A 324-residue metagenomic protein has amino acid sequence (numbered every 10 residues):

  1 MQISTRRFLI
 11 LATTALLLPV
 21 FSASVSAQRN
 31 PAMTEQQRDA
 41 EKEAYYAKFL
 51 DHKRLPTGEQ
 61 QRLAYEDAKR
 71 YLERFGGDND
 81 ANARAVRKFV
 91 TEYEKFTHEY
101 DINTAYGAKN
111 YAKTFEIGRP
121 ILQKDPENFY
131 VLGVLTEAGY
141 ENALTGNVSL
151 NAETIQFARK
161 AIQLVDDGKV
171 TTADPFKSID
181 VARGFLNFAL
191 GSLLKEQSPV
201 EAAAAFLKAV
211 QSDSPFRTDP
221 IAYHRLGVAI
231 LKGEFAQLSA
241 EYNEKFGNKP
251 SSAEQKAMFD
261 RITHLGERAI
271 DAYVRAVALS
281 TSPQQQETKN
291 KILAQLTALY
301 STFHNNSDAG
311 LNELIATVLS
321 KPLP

Functional and structural regions predicted by a protein language model:
I10-V20: Bacterial N-terminal signal peptides
F21-A108: N-terminal leader/linker segments that initiate helical-solenoid repeat arrays
N30-E35, L72-E92, R119-V131, T145 (+3 more regions): Flexible helix-coil transition and linker loops at the boundaries of alpha-helical arrays
R38-Y46, E59-A64, V90-D101, K113 (+4 more regions): Generic helix N-cap/helix-start motif at coil->alpha-helix transitions
D51, Y71, D101, L135 (+8 more regions): Structural register within alpha-helical repeat arrays
D51-R62, R84-R87, F96, Y100 (+4 more regions): Short coil/linker segments at helix-helix boundaries
Y65, F115, I155, A203-A204 (+2 more regions): Tetratricopeptide repeat
T172, G247-K249, K256, D260 (+1 more regions): Terminal, low-structured helical/coil segments at or just beyond the last alpha-helical repeat
